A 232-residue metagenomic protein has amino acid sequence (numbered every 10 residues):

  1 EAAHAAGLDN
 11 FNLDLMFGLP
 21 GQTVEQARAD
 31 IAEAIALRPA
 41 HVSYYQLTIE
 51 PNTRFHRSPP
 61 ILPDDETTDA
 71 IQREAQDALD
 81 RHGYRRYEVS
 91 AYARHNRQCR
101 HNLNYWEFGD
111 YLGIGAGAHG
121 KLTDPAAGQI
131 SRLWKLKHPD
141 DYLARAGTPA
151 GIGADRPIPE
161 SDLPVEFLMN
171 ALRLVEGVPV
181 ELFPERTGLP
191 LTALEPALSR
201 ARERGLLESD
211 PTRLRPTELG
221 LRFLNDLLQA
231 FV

Functional and structural regions predicted by a protein language model:
E1-L189: C-terminal scaffold of the Radical SAM
G188-E203: Short amphipathic alpha-helical interaction segments
R202-T212: A short, conserved structural fragment
R213-T217: Minor-groove-contacting beta-hairpin "wing" of winged helix-turn-helix DNA-binding domains
L219-V232: Short, amphipathic alpha-helical interaction segments positioned at domain boundaries
